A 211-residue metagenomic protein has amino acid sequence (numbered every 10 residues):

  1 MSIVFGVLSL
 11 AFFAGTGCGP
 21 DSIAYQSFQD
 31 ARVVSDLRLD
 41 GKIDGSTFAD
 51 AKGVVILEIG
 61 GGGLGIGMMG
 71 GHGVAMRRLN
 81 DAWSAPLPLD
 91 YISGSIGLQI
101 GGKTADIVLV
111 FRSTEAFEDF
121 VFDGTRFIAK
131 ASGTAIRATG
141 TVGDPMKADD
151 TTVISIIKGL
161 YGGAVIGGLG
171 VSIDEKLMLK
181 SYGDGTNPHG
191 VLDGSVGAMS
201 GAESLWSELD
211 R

Functional and structural regions predicted by a protein language model:
S2-F13: Bacterial N-terminal signal peptides
C18-R211: Small-residue-enriched, tightly packed secondary-structure blocks
